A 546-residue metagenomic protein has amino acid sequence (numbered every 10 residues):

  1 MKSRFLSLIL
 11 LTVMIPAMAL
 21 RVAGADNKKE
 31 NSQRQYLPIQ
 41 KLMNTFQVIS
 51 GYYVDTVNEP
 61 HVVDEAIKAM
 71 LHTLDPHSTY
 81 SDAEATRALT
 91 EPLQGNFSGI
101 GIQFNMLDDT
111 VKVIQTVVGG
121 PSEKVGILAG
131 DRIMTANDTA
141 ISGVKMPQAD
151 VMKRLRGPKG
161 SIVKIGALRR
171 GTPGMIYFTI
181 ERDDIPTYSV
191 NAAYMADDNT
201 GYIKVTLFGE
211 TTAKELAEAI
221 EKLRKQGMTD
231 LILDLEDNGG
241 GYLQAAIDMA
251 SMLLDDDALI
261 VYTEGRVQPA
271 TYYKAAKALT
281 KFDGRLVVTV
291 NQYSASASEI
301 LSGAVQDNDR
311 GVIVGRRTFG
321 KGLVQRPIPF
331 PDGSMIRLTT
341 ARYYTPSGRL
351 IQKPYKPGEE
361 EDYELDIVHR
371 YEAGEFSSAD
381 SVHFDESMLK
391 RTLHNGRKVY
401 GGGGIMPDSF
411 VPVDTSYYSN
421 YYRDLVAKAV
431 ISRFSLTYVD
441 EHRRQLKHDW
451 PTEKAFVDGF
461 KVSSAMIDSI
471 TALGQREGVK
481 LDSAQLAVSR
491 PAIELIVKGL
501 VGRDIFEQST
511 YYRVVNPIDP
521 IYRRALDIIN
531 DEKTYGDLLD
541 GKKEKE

Functional and structural regions predicted by a protein language model:
M1-S32: Bacterial Sec-dependent N-terminal signal peptides
A23-P38, L42-E59, D82, K112-Q115 (+5 more regions): Cleft-lining beta-strand/loop regions that shape enzyme active-site pockets
S50-I114, G160-A192, V515-L526, E532-K543: Extended, small/polar residue-biased N-terminal targeting/export presequences and adjacent propeptide/linker tracts
G130-R132: Structural motif
M134-T135, V312, R337, Q352 (+1 more regions): Hydrophobic beta-strand signal
R326, T339-K356: Extended catalytic-interface subdomain
L350-I351, Y355-E546: Conserved functional hotspot residues or short segments at active or partner-binding sites across diverse domains
